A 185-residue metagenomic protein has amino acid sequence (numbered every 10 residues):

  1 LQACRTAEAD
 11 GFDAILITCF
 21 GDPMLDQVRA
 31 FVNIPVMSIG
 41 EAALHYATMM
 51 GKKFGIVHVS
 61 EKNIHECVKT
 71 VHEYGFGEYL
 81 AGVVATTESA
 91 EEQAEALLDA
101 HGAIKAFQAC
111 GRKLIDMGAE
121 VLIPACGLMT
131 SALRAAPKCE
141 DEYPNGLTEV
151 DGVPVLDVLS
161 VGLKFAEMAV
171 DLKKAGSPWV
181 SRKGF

Functional and structural regions predicted by a protein language model:
L1-Y46, M50, I56: Glycine/small-residue-rich loop that forms an oxyanion/phosphate-binding "nest" at active or ligand-binding sites
T6, Q27, Y46-M49, E66-T70 (+4 more regions): Alpha-helical scaffold segments in soluble metabolic enzymes
F12, V32-N33, G51-K53, Y79-A81 (+2 more regions): Short coil/turn connectors at secondary-structure junctions
C19, C126-G127, L159: Short secondary-structure boundary segments
D22-D26, A43-L44, I64-H65, T130-L133 (+1 more regions): Short, well-ordered alpha-helical microsegments
R29-M50, P137-L163: Short, acidic/small-residue loops that bind anionic groups at enzyme active sites
M49-T86, G102, F165-F185: Short, glycine-/small-residue-rich phosphate/pyrophosphate-handling segment
T70-R134: Active-site rim beta-loop-alpha module in soluble metabolic enzymes
